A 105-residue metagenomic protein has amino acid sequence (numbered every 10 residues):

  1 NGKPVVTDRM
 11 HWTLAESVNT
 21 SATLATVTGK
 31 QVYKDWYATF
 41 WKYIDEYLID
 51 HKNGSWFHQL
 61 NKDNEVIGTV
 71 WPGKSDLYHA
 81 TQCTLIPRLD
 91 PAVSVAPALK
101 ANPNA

Functional and structural regions predicted by a protein language model:
N1-A105: Glycan-recognition and catalytic cores of secretory/periplasmic carbohydrate-active enzymes
